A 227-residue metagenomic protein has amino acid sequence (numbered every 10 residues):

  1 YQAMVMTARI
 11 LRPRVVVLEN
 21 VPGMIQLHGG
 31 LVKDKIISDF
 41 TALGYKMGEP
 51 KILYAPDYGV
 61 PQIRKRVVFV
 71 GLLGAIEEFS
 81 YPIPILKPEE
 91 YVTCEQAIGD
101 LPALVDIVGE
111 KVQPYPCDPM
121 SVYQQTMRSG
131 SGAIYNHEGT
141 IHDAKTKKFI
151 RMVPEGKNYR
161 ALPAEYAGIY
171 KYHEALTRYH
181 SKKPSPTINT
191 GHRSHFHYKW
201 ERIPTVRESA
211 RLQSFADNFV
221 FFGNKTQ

Functional and structural regions predicted by a protein language model:
Y1-G168: Class I S-adenosyl-L-methionine
S121-Q227: C-terminal target-recognition/interaction regions appended to catalytic cores
